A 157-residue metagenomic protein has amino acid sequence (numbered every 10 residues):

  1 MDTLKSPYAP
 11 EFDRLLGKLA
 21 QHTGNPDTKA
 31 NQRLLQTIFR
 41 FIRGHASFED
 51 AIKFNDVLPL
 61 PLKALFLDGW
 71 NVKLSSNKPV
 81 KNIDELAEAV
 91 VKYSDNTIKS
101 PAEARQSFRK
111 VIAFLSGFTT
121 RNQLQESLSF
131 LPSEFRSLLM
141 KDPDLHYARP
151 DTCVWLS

Functional and structural regions predicted by a protein language model:
M1, K5-Y8, F12, N55 (+4 more regions): Intrinsic-disorder-associated interaction segments
M1-G17, Q21, K141-S157: Intrinsic N-terminal pre-sequences and regulatory tails
K5, A20, R43, A64-L67 (+2 more regions): Broad hydrophobic/π-residue packing in well-ordered secondary structure
Y8-D27, Q32-R40, V80-K99: Short, flexible domain-boundary/linker segments around small modular repeats
N25-T37, R43-I52, I98-K110, F114-S129: Short, low-complexity cationic-aromatic patches
H45-K78, T119-C153: Extended intrinsically disordered, low-complexity coil regions enriched in Ser, Thr, Gly, Ala and often Pro
F66-T119: Short, solvent-exposed interaction modules
